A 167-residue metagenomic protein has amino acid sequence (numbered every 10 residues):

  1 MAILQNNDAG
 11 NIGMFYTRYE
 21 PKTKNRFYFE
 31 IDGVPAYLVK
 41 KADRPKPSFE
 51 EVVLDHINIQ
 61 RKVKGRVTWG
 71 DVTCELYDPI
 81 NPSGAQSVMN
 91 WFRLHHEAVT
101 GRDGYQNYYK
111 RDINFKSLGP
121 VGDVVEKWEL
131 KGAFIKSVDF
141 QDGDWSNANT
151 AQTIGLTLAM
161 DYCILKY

Functional and structural regions predicted by a protein language model:
M1-Y167: Glycine-rich, low-complexity intrinsically disordered segments
